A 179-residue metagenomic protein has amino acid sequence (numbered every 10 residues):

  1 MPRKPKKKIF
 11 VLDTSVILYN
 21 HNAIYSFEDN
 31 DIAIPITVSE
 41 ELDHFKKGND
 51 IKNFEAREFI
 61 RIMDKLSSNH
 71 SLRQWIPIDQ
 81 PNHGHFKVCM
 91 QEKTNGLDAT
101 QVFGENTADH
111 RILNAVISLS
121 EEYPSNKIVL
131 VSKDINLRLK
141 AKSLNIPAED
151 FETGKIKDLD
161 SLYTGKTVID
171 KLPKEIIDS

Functional and structural regions predicted by a protein language model:
M1-P5: Short, charged, intrinsically disordered terminal tails
K6-V129, I135-S179: Active-site-proximal, substrate-binding regions of enzyme catalytic domains and RNA-binding/basic surfaces
